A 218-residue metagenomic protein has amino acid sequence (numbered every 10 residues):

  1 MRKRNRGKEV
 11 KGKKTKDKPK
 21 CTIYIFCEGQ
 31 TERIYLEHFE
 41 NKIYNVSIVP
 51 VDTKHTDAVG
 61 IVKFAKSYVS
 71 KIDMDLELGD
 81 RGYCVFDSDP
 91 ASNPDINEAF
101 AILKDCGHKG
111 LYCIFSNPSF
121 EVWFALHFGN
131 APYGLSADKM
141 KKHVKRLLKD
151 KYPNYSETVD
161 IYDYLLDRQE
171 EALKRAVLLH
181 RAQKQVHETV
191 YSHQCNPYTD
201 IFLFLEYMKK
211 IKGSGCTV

Functional and structural regions predicted by a protein language model:
R2-T22, R33-D52, V59, S70-Y83 (+1 more regions): C-terminal accessory helical subdomains adjacent to catalytic cores in phosphodiester- and nucleotide-handling enzymes
C27-G29: Helix N-cap/beta->alpha junction signal
A58-A65: Eukaryotic endosomal/vacuolar membrane-trafficking regulators centered on PX-domain-mediated PI3P pathways
